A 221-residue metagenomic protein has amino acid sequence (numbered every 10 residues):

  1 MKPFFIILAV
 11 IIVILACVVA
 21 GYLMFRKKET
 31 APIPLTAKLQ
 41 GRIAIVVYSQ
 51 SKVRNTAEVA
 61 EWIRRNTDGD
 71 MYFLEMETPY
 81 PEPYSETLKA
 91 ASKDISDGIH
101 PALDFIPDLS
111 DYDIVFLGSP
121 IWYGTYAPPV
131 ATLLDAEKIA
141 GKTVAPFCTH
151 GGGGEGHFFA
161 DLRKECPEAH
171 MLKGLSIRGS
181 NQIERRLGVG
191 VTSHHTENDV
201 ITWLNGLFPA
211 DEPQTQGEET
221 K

Functional and structural regions predicted by a protein language model:
K2-E77, A90-K221: FMN-binding flavodoxin-like domain, especially the glycine-rich phosphate-binding loop
P79-E82: Periplasmic c-type cytochrome electron-transfer domains
Y84-K89: Hydrolase active-site cap/lid region
